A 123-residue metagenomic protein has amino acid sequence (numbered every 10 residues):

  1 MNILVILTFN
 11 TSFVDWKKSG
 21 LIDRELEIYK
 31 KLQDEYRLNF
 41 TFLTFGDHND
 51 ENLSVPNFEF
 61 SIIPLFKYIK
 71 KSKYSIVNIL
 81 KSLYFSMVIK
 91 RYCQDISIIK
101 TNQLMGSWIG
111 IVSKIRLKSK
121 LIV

Functional and structural regions predicted by a protein language model:
M1-D50: N-terminal subdomain of nucleotide-sugar transferases
N2-L7, K114-V123: Active-site proximal beta-strand in glycosyltransferases
T8-W16, K67-K73, I122-V123: Acceptor-binding helix/loop patch of EC 2.4 sugar-transfer enzymes, predominantly nucleotide-sugar-dependent
K17-R24, V77-Y84, K120-I122: Nucleotide-sugar donor phosphate/pyrophosphate-binding loop at the beta->alpha transition of glycosyltransferases
V55-R91: A short, charged, and often flexible helix/loop element on the N-terminal side of the glycosyltransferase catalytic
C93-I98: Short acidic/histidine-rich motifs immediately flanking catalytic phosphotransfer sites in two-component signaling
T101-G106: Short His-centered aromatic/hydrophobic patch
